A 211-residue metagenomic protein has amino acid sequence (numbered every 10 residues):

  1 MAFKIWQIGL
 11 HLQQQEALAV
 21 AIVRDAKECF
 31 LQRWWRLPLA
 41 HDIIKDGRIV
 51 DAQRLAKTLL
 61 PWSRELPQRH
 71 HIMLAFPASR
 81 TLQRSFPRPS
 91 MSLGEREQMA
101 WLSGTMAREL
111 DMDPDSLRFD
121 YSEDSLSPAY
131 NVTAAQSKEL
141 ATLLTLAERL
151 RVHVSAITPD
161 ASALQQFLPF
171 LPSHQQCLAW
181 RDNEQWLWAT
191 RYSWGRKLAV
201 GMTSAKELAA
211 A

Functional and structural regions predicted by a protein language model:
M1-A211: Hydrophobic/aromatic-enriched cytosolic interaction surfaces used to assemble or bind macromolecules
